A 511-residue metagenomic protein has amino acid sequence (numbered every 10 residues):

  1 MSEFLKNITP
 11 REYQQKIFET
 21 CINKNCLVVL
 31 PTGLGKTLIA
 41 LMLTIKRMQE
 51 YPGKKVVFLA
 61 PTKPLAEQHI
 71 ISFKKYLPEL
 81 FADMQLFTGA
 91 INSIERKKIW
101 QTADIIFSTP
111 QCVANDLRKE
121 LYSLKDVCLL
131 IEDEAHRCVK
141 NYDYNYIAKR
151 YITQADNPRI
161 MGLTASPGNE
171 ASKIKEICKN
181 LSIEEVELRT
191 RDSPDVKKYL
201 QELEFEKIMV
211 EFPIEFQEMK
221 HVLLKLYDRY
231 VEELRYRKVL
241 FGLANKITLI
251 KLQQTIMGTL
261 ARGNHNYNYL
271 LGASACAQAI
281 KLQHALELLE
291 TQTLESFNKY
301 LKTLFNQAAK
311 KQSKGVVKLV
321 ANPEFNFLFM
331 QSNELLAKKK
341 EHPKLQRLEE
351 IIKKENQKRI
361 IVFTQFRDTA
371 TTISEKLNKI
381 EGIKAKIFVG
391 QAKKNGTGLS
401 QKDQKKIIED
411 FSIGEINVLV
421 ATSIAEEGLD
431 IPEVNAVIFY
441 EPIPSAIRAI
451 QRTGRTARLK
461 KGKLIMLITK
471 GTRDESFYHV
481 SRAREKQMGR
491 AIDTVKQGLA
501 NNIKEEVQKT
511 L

Functional and structural regions predicted by a protein language model:
T32, T37-I39, G53-F73, P167-K173 (+1 more regions): Conserved Walker A/P-loop ATP-binding site and its immediately adjacent core in helicase/helicase-like ATPase domains
A66-T88, C178-L181, K376: Conserved helix-turn-beta segment of the N-terminal RecA-like "Helicase ATP-binding" lobe in SF1/SF2 helicases
A90-C128, K149, I424-G428: Conserved helix/coil segment N-terminal to the catalytic DExD/H
I91-W100, I361-F363, T371-K376, G382-T422: Conserved helicase ATPase core of P-loop NTP-dependent helicases/translocases
P110-A114, E120-K173: SF2 helicase catalytic motif II
C128, G390-A392, N417, S423-Q451 (+2 more regions): Conserved RecA-like helicase motor core of SF1/SF2 enzymes
D143, I147, I174, V186-V196 (+1 more regions): Helicase motor interdomain insertion/brace
R455-S481: Conserved segment of the helicase C-terminal RecA-like domain
